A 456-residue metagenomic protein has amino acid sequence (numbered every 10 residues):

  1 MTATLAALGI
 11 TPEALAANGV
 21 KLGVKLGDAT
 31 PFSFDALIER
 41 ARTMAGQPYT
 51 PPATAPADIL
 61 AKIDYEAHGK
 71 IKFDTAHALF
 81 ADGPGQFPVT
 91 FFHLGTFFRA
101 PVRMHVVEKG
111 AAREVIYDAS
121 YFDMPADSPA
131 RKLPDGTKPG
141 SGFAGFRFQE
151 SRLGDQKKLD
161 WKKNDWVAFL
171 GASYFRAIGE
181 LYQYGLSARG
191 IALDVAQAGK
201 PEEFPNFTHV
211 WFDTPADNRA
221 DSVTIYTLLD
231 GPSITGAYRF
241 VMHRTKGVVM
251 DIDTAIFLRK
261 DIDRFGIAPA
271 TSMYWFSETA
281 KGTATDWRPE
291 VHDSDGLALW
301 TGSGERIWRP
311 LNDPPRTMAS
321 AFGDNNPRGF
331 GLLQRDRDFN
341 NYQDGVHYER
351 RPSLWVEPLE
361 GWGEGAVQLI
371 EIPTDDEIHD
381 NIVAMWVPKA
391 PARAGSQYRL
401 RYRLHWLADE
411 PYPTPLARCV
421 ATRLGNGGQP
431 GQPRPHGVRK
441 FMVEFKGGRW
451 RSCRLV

Functional and structural regions predicted by a protein language model:
M1-A17: N-terminal export signals
G19-Y65, D74, N341, H347-V456: Terminal accessory/anchoring regions of large secretory-pathway or extracellular enzymes
R42-A198: Solvent-exposed N-terminal domain segments of exported/luminal and surface proteins
E66, N164-S173, A177-E180, D263 (+3 more regions): A contiguous, surface-exposed recognition patch within enzymatic or periplasmic domains that forms
H105, Y226-L228, V241, D253-F257 (+3 more regions): Residue-level recognition of well-ordered beta-strand positions that form the cores of beta-sheet-rich folds across
G185-H243, E360-D375, H379: Extended, loop-rich substrate-binding clefts of extracytoplasmic carbohydrate-active enzymes
T227-M273: Acidic, contiguous internal or C-terminal segments within carbohydrate-active enzymes that form a structured patch used
